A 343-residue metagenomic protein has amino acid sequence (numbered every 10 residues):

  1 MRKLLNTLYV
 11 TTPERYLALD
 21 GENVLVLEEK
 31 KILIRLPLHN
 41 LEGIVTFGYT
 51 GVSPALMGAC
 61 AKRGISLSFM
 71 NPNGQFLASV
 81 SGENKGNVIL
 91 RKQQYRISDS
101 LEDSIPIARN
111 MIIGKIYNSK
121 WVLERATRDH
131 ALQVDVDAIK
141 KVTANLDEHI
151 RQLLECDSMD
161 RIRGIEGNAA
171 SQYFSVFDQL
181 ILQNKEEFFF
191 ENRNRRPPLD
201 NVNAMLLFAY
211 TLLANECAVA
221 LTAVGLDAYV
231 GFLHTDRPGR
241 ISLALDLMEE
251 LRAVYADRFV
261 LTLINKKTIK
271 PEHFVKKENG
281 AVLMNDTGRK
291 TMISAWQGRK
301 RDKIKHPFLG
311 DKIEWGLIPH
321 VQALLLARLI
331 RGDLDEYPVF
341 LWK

Functional and structural regions predicted by a protein language model:
M1-L19, E29, R35, N87-Y229 (+1 more regions): Active-site helix-to-loop segments that bind/position phosphate- or nucleotide-bearing substrates and donors across
M1-P72, G82: Terminal-proximal segments
N40, G48-W121: A surface-exposed, charged beta-strand/loop segment in the N-terminal or early-internal portion of soluble proteins
